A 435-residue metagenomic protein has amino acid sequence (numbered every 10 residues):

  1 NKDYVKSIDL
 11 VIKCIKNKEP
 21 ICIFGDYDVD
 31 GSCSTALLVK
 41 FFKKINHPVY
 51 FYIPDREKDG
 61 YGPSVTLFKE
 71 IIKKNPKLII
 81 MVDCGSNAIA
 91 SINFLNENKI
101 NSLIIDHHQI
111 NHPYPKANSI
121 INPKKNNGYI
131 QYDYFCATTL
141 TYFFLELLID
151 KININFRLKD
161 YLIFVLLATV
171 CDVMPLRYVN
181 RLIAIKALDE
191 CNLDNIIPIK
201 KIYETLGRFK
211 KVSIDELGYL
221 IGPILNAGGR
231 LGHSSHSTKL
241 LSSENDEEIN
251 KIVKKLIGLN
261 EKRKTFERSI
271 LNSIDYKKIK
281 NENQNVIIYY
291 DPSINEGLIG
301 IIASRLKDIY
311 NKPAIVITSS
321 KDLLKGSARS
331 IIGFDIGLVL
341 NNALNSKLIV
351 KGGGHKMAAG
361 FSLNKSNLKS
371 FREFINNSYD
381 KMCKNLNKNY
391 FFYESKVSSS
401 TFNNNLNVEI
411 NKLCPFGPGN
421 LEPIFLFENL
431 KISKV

Functional and structural regions predicted by a protein language model:
N1-L78, E97-K99, K116, I149-E373 (+2 more regions): Hydrophobic helix-and-loop "lid/oligomerization" segment in the mid-to-C-terminal part of catalytic domains
D55, C84, H108, S320 (+1 more regions): Residue-level "edge-of-site" marker
K58, N126-I130, S400-F402: A short acidic, often aromatic-flanked loop/helix-cap motif at beta-alpha or helix-coil junctions that lines enzyme
I72-Y134, T138, Y142-K151, R177: Active-site cavity-forming subdomains of large catalytic enzyme subunits
I92-N93, Y129-Y132, F209, S304-R305 (+1 more regions): A generic local secondary-structure boundary/capping motif
I120, V286-I288, N429-L430: Conserved hydrophobic/aromatic beta-strand scaffold that supports enzyme active sites
T141, L145, K365-D380: Two-component system phosphotransfer/interaction surface
I196-I197, S378-V435: A contiguous loop/helix-start segment that scaffolds small-molecule binding in enzyme catalytic cores
